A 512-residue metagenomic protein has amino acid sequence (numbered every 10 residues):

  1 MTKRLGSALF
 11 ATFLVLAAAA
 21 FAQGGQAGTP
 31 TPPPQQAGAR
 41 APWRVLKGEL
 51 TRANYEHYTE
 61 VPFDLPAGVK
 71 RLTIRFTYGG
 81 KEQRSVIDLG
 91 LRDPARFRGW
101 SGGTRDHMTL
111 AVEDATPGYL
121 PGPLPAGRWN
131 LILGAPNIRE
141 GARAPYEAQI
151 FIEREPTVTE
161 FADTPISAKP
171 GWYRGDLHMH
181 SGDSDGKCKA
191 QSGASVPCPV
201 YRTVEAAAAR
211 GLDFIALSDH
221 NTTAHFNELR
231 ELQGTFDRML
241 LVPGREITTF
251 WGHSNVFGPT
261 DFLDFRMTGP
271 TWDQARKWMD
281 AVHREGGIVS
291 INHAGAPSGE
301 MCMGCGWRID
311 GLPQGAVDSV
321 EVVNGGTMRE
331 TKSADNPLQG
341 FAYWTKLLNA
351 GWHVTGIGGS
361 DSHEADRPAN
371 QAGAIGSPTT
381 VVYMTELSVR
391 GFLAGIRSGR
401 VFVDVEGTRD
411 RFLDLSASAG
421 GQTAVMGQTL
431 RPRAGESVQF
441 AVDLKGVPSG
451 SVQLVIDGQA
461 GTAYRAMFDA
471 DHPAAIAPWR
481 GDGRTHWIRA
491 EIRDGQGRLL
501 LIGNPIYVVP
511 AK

Functional and structural regions predicted by a protein language model:
Q26-V69, T159-S184, E205: Non-catalytic extracellular/lumenal accessory regions of secreted precursors
P33, A37-A41, L91-P94, P121-G175 (+2 more regions): C-terminal edge strands of extracellular/lumenal beta-sandwich accessory domains
A41-Y55, Y78-T116, I150, A460 (+1 more regions): Surface-exposed beta-strand/loop patches in noncatalytic accessory domains and peripheral targeting/linker segments
P62-K81, L120, W129-G134, Q439-D443: Hydrophobic beta-strand segments within beta-rich accessory/binding domains
Y78, I132-R139, E491-Q496: Short beta-strand-plus-loop segments that form exposed binding edges in beta-rich domains
G90-A144, M467-P478: Noncatalytic accessory or regulatory domains flanking protease catalytic cores in secreted, cell-surface, and selected
E153-P156, G351-T355, S362-K512: C-terminal functional module detector
T159-I309, P313-G315, V322-W344, G359-E364 (+2 more regions): A metal-dependent hydrolase metal-coordination microenvironment
